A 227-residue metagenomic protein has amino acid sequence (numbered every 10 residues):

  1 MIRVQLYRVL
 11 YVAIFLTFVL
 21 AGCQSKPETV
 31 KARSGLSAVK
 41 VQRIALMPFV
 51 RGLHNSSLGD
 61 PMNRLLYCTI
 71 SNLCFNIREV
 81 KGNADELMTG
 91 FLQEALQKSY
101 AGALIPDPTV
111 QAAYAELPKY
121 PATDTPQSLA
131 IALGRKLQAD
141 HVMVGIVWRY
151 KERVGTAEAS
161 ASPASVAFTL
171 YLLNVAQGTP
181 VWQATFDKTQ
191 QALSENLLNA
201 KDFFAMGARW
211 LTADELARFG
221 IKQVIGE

Functional and structural regions predicted by a protein language model:
M1-Y11: Bacterial N-terminal signal peptides that target proteins for export
L10-A21: Bacterial N-terminal signal peptides
F15-T17, L36-A38, L96: A generic structural signal for short, solvent-exposed coil/turn residues that cap or connect secondary-structure
C23-L58, L133-L137, R149, S160-E227: C-terminal/domain-edge helix-coil "capping" segments
L53-I146, V175, T179-Q183, D214-E227: N-terminal segment of the mature soluble domain
A113-Y114, Y150-G155: Short, solvent-exposed loop/turn segments at secondary-structure junctions
Y120-P121, E158-A161: Short low-complexity, flexible loop/linker segments enriched in glycine and/or proline with clustered acidic
I131, V154-E158: Short helix-to-loop capping/linker segments positioned immediately adjacent to catalytic or ligand/cofactor-binding
